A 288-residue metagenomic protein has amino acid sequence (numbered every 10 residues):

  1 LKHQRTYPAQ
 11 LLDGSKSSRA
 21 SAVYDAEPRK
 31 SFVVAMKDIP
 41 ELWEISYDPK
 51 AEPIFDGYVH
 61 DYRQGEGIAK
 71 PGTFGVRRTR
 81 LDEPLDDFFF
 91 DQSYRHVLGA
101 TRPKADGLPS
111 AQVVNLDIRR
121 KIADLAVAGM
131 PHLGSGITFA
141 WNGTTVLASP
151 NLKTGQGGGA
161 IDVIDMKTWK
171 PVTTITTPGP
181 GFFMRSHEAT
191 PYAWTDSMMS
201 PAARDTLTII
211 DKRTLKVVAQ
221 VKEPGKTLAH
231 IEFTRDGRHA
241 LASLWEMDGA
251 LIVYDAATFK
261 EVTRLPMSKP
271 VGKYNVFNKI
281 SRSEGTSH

Functional and structural regions predicted by a protein language model:
L1-H288: Predominantly soluble domains enriched in secretory-pathway, periplasmic, or organellar proteins
